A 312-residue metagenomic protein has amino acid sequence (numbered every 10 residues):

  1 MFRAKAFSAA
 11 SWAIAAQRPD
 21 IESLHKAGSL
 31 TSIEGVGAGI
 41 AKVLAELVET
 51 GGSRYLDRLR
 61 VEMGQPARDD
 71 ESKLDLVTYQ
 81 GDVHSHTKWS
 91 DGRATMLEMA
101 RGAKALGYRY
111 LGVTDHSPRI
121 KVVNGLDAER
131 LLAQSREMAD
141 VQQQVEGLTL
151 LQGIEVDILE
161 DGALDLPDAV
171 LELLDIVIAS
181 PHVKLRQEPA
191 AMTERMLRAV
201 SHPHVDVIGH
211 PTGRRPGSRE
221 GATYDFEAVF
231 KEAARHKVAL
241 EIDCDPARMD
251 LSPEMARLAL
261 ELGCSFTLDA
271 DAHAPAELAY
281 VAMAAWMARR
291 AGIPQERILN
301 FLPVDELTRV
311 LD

Functional and structural regions predicted by a protein language model:
M1-L74: Long, highly charged, low-complexity intrinsically disordered interaction regions that mediate electrostatic DNA/RNA
W12, V156-E160: Short, internal active-site loops enriched in acidic
L30, K42, S53, R58-G81 (+4 more regions): Charged catalytic cores and adjacent phosphate/nucleic-acid-binding surfaces used for phosphate/nucleic-acid chemistry
G37, D115, A270: Conserved phosphate-coupling serine/threonine residues in phosphotransfer and NTP-handling enzymes
V113, I154-V156: Core AdoMet radical
